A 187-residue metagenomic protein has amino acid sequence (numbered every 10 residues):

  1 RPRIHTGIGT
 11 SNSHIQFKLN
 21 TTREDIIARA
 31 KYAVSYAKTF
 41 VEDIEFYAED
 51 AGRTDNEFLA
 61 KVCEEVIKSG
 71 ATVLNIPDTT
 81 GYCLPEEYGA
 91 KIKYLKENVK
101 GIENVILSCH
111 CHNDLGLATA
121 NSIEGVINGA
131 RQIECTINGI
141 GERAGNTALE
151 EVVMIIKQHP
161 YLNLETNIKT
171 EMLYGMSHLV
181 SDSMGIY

Functional and structural regions predicted by a protein language model:
R1-Y187: Catalytic cores and adjacent flexible loops of soluble metabolic enzymes that perform enolate/carbanion chemistry on
